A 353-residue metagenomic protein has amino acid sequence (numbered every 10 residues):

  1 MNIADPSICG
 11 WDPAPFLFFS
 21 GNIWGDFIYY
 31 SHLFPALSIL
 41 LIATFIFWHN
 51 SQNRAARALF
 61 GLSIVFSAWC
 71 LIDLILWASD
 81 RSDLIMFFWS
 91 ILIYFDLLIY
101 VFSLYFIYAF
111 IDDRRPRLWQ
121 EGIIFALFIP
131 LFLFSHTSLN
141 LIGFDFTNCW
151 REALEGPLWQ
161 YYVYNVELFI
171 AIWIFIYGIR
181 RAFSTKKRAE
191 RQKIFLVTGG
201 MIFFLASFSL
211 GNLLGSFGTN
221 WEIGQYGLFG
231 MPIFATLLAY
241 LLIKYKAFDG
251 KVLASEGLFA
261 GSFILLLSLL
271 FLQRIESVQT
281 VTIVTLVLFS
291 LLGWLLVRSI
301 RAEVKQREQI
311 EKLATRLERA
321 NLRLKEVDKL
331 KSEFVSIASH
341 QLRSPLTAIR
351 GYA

Functional and structural regions predicted by a protein language model:
M1-W24: Short, strongly hydrophobic alpha-helical membrane anchors
S20-I23, A43-R54, F217, R274: Short, hydrophobic transmembrane alpha-helix segments
N22-I39, N53-I174, M201, W221-F234: Individual alpha-helical transmembrane segments in multi-pass integral membrane proteins
L41-F45, Y105-F106, I170-T185, T236-Y245: Alpha-helical transmembrane segments in multipass membrane proteins, preferentially the mid-helix core
F47-A58, F110-W119, A182-K193, A247-V252: Membrane-interface helix-boundary motifs at transmembrane edges
I72, E190-E308: Interfacial "cap-and-anchor" motif at the non-cytosolic start of specific transmembrane alpha-helices
L292, L296-S299, V304-L330: Conserved signal-transmission helix
R316-A353: Primarily the dimerization/phosphotransfer
